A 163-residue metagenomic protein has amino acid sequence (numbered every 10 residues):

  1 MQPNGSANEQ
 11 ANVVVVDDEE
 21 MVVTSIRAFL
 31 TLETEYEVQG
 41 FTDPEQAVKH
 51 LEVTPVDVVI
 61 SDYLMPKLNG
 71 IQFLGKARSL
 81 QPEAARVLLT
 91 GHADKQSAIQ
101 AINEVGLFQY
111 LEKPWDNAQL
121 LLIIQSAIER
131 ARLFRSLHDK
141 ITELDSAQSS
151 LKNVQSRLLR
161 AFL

Functional and structural regions predicted by a protein language model:
M1-V14, R27, R135, D139-L163: Non-catalytic signal-transmission and effector/linker regions of two-component phosphorelay proteins
N4, G40-V58: Acidic, metal-coordinating helix/loop segments flanking the phosphotransfer/catalytic sites of two-component signaling
D17, D62, T90: Active-site residues of response regulator receiver
E20-Q39: Two-component/phosphorelay signaling modules centered on CheY-like receiver
T42-D43, N69-Q72: Acidic catalytic/metal-coordinating carboxylates
M65: Receiver (REC) domain active-site loop signature in two-component systems and cognate sites in sensor histidine kinases
Q72, A93-Y110: Alpha4 helix (beta4-alpha4-beta5 surface) of REC/receiver domains from two-component response regulators
W115-I124, I128, R132, S136: C-terminal output helix
